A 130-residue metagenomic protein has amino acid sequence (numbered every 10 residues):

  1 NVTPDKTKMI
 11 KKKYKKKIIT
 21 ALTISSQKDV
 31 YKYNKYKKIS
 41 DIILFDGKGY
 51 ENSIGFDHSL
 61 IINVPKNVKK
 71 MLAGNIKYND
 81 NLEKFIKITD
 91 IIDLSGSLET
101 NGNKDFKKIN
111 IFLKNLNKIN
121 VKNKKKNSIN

Functional and structural regions predicted by a protein language model:
N1-D5, G47-N52, I88-I109: Glycine-rich phosphate-binding active-site loops on the catalytic face of alpha/beta enzymes
N1-K11, K16-K35, D41-I54, M71-G74: Catalytic beta/alpha-barrel core
D5-T7, S25-I39, I61, K66 (+1 more regions): Catalytic cores of alpha/beta
M9-K13, S95-N130: C-terminal helical cap(s) of enzyme catalytic domains, especially alpha/beta-barrels
I10-A21, H58-Y78, F112-K118: Alpha-helix-loop-beta-strand connector modules within alpha/beta enzyme cores
S25-S26, S40, S53, S59 (+2 more regions): Generic serine detector
K28, G49-S53, L72-K77, T100-K104 (+1 more regions): Short C-terminal domain-edge/linker segments immediately following a structured domain
I43, D57, I61, F85 (+2 more regions): Conserved, mostly hydrophobic/aromatic
